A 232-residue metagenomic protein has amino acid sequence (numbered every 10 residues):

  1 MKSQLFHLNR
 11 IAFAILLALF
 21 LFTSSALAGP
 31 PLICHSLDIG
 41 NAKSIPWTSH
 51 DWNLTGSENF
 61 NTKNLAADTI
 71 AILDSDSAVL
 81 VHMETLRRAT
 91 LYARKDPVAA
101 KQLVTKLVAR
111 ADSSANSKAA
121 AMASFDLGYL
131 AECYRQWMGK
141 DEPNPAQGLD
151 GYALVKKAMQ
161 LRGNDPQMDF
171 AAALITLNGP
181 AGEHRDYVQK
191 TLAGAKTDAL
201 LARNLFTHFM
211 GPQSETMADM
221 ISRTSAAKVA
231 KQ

Functional and structural regions predicted by a protein language model:
M1-K2, A28: Initiator methionine at the very start of the polypeptide chain
K2-F13: Bacterial N-terminal signal peptides that target proteins for export
A12-S24: Bacterial N-terminal signal peptides
L27-R88: N-terminal leader/linker segments that initiate helical-solenoid repeat arrays
T48, A71-Y92, N116-G139, N164-G179 (+1 more regions): Amphipathic alpha-helical repeat scaffolds of TPR domains
D68-T69, A99-D112, E142-Q160, E183-A195 (+1 more regions): Alpha-helical repeat scaffolds
K95-D96: Alpha-helical solenoid scaffolds in large eukaryotic transport, assembly, and signaling factors
D169, P180-Q232: C-terminal amphipathic alpha-helix
